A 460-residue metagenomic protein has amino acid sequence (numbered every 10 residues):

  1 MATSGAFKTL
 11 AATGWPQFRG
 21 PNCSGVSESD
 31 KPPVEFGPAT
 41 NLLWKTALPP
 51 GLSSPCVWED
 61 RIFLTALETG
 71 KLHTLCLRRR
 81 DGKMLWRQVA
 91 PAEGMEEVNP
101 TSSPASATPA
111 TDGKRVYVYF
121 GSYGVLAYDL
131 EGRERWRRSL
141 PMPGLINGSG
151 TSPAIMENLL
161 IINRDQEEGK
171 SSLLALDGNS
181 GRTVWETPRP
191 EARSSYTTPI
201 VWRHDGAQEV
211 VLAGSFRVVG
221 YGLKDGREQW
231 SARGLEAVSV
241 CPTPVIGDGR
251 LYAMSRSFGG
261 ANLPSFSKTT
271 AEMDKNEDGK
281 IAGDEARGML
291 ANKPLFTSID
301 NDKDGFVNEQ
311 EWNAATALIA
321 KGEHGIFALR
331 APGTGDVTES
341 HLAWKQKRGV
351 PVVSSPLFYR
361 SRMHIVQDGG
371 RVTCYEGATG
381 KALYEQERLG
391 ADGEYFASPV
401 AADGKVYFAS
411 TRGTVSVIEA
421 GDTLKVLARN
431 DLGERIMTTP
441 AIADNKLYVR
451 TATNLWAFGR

Functional and structural regions predicted by a protein language model:
M1-R460: Noncatalytic, solvent-exposed loop/strand surfaces of beta-propeller-type extracellular/periplasmic domains
